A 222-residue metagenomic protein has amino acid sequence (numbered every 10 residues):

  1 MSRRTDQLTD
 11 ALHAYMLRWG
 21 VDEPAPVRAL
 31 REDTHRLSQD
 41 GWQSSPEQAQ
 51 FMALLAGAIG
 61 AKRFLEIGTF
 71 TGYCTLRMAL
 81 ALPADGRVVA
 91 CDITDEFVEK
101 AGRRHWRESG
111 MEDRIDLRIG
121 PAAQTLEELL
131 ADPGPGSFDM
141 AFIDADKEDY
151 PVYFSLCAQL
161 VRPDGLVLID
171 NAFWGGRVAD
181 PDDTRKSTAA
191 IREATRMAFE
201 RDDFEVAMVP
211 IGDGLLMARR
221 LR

Functional and structural regions predicted by a protein language model:
M1-V27, L37: N-terminal auxiliary segments of SAM/dcSAM-dependent transferases
L30: Beta-strand-loop-alpha "switch" segments that mediate conformational coupling across diverse proteins
W42, P46-R222: S-adenosylmethionine/decaboxylated-SAM
